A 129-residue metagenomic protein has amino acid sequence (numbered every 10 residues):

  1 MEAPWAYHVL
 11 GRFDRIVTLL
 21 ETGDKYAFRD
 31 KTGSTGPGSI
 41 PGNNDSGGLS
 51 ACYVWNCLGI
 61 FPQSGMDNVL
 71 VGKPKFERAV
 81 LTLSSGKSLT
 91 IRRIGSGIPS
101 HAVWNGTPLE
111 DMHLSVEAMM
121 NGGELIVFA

Functional and structural regions predicted by a protein language model:
M1-K75, A79-T90, G95, M120-I126: Active-site core of glycosidic bond-cleaving carbohydrate-active enzymes
S88, G95-A129: C-terminal beta-sandwich/jelly-roll accessory domains of carbohydrate-active enzymes
